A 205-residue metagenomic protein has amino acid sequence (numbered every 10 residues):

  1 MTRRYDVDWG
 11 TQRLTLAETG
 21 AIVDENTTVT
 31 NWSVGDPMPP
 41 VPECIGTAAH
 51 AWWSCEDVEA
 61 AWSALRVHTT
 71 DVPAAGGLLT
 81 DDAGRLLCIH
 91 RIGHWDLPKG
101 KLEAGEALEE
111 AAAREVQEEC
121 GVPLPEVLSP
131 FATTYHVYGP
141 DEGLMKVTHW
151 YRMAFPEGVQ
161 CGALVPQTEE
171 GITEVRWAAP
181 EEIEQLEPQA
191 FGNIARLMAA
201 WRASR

Functional and structural regions predicted by a protein language model:
M1-E43: N-terminal leader/capping segments at the start of a protein or of a new domain
R4, A74, K146-W150: Short hydrophobic/aromatic beta-strand or adjacent loop that forms the aromatic wall/cage of a ligand/substrate-binding
V7, E18, V23-E25, T30 (+1 more regions): Nudix hydrolase/Nudix homology domain
G35-G76: Acidic, metal-coordinating catalytic segment for phosphate/diphosphate chemistry, firing primarily on the Nudix
R85-L86: Entry beta-strands of beta-propeller and related beta-repeat scaffolds
H90-I92: C-terminal lobe/hinge of AMP-binding adenylation domains
L102-N193: Unchanged
